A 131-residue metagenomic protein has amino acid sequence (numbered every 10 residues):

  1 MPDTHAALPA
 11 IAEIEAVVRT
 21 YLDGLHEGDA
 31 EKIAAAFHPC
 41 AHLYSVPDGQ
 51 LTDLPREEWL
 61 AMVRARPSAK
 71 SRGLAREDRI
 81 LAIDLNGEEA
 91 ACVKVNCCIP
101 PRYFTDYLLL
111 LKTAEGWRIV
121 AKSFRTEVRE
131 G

Functional and structural regions predicted by a protein language model:
M1-P39, L54-E58, R129-G131: Short, low-complexity N-terminal intrinsically disordered segments enriched in polar/charged residues
A10-E13, H42-Y103: Surface-exposed, charged secondary-structure patches
I14-V18, V93, I119: Hydrophobic aliphatic residue packing
D29, A36, P47-G49, L74 (+2 more regions): Residue-level detector of alpha-helical recognition elements and their boundaries
F37-H38, C97, S123-F124: Short beta-strand segments enriched in hydrophobic/aromatic residues within well-folded beta-rich domains
P39, E88-E89, E115-G116: Beta-strand-connecting loop/turn residues
Y103-G131: Short beta-strand edge/turn micro-motifs at domain boundaries
